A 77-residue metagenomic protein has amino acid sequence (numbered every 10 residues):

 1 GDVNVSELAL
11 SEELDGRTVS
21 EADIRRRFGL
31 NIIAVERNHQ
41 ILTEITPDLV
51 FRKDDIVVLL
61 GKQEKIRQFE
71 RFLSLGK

Functional and structural regions predicted by a protein language model:
G1-D15: Flexible, Lys/Arg-rich cytosolic regulatory linkers and terminal tails that connect or flank
E12-G76: Cytosolic Rossmann-like ligand/nucleotide-binding regulatory domains
